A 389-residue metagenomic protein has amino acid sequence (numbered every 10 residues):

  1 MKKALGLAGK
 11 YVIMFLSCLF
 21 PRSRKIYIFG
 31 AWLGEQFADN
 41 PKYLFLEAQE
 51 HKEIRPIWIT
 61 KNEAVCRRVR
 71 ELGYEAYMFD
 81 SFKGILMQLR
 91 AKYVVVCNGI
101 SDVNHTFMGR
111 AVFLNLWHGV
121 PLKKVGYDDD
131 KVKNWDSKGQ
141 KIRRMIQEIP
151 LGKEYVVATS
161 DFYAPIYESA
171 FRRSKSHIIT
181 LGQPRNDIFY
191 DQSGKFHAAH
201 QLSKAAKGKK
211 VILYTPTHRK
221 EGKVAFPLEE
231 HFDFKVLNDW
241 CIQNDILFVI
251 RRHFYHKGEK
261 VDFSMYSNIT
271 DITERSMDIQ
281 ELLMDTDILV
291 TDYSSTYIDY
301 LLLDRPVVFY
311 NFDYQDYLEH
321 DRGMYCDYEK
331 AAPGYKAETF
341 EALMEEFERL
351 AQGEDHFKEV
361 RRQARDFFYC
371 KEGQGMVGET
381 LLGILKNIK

Functional and structural regions predicted by a protein language model:
M1-G34: Membrane-proximal basic amphipathic "stem/tether" segments
R24-K25, A111, K209-I212: Nucleotide donor/acceptor-binding cores
I26-Q192: Active-site and donor-binding regions of nucleotide-sugar-utilizing enzymes
A38-E47, A170, I178-D262, A337-T339: Conserved catalytic-core segment of nucleotide-activated headgroup transferases in glycan assembly
A76-Y93, F254-I298: Donor nucleotide-activated moiety binding/catalytic core segment of transferases that use nucleotide-activated donors
V94-K124, S276-D321: A donor-sugar binding/catalytic signature common to diverse glycosyltransferases and related nucleotide-sugar
S295-F368: Catalytic binding pocket for nucleotide-activated donors in carbohydrate/polymer assembly enzymes
G373-K389: C-terminal alpha-helical cap of glycosyltransferases
